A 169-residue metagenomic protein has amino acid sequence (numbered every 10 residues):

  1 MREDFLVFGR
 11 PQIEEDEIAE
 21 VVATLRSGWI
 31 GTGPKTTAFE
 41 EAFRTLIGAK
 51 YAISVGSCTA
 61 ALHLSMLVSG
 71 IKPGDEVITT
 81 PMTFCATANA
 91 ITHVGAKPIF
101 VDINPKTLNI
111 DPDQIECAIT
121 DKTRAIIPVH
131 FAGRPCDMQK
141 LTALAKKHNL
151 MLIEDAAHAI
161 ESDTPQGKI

Functional and structural regions predicted by a protein language model:
M1-W29, P34: N-terminal "arm"/small-domain region of PLP-dependent enzymes with the aminotransferase-like
V22, R26, E40-R44, H63 (+4 more regions): Solvent-exposed, non-membrane alpha-helical residues enriched in polar/charged side chains
W29-E76, N89-V94, I99-D102, G167: Phosphate-binding glycine-rich loop
F43, A156-A157: Active-site His/Glu-centered metal-binding helix of metallohydrolases
L67-A156, D163: PLP-dependent aminotransferase-like
S162-K168: Active-site "gating" loop of Rossmann-like NAD(P)-dependent oxidoreductase/epimerase domains
